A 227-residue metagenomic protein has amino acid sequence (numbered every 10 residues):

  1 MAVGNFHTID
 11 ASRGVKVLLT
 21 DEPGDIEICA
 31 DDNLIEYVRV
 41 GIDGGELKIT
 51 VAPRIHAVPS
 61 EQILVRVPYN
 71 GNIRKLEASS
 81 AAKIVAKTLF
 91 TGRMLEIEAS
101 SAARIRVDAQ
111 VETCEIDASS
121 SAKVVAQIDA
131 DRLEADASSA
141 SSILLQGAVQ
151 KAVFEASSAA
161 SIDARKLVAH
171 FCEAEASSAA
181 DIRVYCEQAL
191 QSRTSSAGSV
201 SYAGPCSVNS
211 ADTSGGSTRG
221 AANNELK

Functional and structural regions predicted by a protein language model:
M1-S100, R106-E115, V125-E134, Q146-V153 (+2 more regions): Acidic (Asp/Glu) and glycine-rich low-complexity loops/linkers that are typically intrinsically disordered
S12-R13, S79-S80, S100-S101, S119-S120 (+5 more regions): Ser/Thr/Pro-rich low-complexity tandem-repeat tracts
V17, I84-V85, I105, V124 (+4 more regions): Short loop/beta submotifs within extracellular cysteine-rich repeat domains
S120, S139, K166, V184 (+2 more regions): Low-complexity, compositionally biased segments
E155-A156, S161-S192: Glycine/small-residue-rich hydrophobic helix-like segments
